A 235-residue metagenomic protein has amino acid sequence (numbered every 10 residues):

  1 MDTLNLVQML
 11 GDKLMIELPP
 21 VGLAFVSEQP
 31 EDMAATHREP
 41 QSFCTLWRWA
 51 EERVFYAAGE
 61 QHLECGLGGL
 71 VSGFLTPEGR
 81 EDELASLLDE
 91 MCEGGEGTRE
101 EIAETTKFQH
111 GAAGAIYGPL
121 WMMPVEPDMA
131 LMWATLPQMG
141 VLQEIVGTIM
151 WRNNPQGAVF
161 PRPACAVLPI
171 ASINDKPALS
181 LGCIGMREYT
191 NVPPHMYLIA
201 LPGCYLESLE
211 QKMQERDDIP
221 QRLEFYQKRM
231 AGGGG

Functional and structural regions predicted by a protein language model:
T3-G235: Acidic, serine/proline-rich low-complexity intrinsically disordered regions
